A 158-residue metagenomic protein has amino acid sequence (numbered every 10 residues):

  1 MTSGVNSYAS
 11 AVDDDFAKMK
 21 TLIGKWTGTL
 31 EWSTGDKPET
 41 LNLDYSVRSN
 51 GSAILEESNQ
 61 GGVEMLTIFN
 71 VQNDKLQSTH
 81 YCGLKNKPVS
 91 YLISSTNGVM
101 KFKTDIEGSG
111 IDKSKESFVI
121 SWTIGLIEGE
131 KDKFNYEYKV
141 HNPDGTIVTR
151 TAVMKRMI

Functional and structural regions predicted by a protein language model:
M1-A11: Bacterial Sec-dependent N-terminal signal peptides
S10-K25: N-terminal helix-cap/turn-to-beta initiation motif at the start of protein domains
V12, T29-S117: Central antiparallel beta-sheet cores of small beta-barrel/beta-sandwich binding domains
G24-W26, M100-T104, D132-Y136: A short hydrophobic beta-strand element
T27-E31, E39-N42, S121, F134-H141: Buried hydrophobic residues that stabilize the cores of well-folded domains
S94-N97, K133-I158: Edge beta-strand at a domain terminus
E128-E130: Beta-rich strand-turn-strand
